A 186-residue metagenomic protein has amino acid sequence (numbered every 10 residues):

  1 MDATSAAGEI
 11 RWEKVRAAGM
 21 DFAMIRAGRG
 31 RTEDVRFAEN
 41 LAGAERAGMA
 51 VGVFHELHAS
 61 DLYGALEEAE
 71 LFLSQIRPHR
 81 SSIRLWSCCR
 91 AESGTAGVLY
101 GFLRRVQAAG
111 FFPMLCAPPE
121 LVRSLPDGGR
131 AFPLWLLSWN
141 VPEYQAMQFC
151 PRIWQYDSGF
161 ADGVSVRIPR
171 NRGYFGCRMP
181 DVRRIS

Functional and structural regions predicted by a protein language model:
M1-R16, D21-L103, Q107-F112: Substrate-binding cleft of extracellular glycoside hydrolase catalytic domains
M1-S5, G129-S186: Functionally critical loop-and-helix segments that line ligand-binding/catalytic clefts of soluble enzyme domains
R11, Y63, L125, A146 (+1 more regions): Short acidic, gly/pro-rich beta-turn/loop elements at beta-sheet edges and active-site/ligand-binding grooves
T32, S60, V122, E143 (+1 more regions): Flexible, glycine-rich phosphate/dinucleotide-binding loops and adjacent beta-alpha linkers at cofactor/substrate
H55, A117, S138: Short beta-strand/turn micro-motifs composed of small residues that flank or help shape donor/cofactor-binding pockets
E56-Y63, W86-S93, P119-V122, Q148-I153 (+1 more regions): Low-complexity, flexible helical/coil segments
E67-C89, S124-C150: Structural recognition of alpha->loop->beta junctions
G110-R123: Aromatic-lined carbohydrate-recognition surfaces of secreted/lumenal glycan-active proteins
